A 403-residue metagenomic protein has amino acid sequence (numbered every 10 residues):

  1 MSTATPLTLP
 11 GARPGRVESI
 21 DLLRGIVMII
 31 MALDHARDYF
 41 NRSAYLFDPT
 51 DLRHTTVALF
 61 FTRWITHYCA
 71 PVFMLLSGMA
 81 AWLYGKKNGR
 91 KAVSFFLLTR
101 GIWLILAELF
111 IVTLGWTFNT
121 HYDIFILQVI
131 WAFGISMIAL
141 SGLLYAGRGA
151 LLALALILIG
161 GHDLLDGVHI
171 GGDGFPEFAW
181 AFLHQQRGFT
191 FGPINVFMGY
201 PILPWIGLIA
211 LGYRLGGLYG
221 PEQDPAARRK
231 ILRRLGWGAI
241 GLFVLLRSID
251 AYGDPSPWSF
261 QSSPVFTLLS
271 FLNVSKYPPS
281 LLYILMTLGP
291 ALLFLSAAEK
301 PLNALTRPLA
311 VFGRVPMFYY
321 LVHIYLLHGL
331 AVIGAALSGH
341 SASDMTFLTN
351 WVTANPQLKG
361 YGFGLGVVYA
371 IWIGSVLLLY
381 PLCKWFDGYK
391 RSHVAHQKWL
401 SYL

Functional and structural regions predicted by a protein language model:
M1-L403: Alpha-helical transmembrane segments and their immediate juxtamembrane cytosolic regions
